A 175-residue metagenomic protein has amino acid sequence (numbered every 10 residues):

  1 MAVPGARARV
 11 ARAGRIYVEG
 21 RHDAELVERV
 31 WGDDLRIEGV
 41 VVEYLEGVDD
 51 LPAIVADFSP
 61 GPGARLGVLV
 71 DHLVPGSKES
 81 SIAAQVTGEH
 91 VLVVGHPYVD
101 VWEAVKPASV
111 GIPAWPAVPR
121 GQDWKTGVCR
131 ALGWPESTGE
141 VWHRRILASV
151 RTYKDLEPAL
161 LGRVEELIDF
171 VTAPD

Functional and structural regions predicted by a protein language model:
M1-D175: Acidic, divalent-metal-binding catalytic cores of TOPRIM and closely related two-metal-ion phosphodiester/pyrophosphate
